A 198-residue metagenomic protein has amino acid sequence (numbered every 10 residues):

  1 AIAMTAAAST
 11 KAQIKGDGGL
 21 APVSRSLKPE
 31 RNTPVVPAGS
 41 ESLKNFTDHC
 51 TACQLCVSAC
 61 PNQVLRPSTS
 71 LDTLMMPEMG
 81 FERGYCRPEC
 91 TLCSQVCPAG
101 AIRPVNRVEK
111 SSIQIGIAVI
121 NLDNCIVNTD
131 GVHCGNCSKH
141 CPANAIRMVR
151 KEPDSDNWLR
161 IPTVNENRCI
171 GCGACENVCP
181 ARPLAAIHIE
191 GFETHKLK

Functional and structural regions predicted by a protein language model:
A1-K198: Non-ligating segments of multi-cofactor redox enzymes
